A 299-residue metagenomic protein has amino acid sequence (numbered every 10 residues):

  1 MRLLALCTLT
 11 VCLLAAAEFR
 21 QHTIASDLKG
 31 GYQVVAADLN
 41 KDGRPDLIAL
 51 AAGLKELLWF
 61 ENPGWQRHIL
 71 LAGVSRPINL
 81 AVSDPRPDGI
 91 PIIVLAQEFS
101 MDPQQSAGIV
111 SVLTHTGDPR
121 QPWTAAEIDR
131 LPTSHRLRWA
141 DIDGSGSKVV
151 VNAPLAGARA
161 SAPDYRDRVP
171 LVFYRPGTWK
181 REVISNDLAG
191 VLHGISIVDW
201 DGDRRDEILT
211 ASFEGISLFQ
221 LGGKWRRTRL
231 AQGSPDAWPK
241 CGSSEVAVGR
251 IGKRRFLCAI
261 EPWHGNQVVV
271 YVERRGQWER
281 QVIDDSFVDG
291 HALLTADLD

Functional and structural regions predicted by a protein language model:
M1-T8: Sec-dependent signal peptide recognition, specifically the positively charged N-region followed immediately by
T8-A16: Hydrophobic h-region of N-terminal signal peptides that target proteins for export in Gram-negative bacteria
A15-D299: Beta-propeller-forming repeat regions
